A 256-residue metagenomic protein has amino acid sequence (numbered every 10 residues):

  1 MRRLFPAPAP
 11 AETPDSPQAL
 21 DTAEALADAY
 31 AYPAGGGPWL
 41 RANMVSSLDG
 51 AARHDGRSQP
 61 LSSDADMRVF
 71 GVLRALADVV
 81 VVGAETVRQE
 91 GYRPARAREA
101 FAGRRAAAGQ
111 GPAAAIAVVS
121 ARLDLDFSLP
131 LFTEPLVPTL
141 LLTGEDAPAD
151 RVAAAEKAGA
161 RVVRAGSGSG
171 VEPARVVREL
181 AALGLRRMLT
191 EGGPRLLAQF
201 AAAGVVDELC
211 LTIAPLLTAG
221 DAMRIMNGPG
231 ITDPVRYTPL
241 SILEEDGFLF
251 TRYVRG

Functional and structural regions predicted by a protein language model:
M1-G256: Enzymes that bind and transform nitrogen-containing heteroaromatic metabolites
